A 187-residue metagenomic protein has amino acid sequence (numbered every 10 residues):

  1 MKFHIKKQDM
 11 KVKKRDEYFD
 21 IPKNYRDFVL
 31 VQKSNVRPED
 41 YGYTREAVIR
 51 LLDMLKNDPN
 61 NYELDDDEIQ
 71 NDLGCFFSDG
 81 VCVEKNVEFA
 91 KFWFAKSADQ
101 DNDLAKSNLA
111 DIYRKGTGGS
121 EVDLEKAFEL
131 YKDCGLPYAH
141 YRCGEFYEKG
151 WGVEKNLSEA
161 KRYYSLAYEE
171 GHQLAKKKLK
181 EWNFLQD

Functional and structural regions predicted by a protein language model:
N24, N35, D58-D66, Q70 (+6 more regions): Short helix-capping/linker turns of helical repeat alpha-solenoids
V31-K33, M54, Q70-D79, V83 (+3 more regions): Hydrophobic face of amphipathic alpha-helices that form TPR/SEL1-like repeat modules and related alpha-solenoid
E39-R50, N86-V87, E121-L124: Helix-turn-helix repeat elements of alpha-solenoid scaffolds
M54, S97, D133-C134, A167: Canonical positions in the second alpha-helix
Q173-D187: Terminal, low-structured helical/coil segments at or just beyond the last alpha-helical repeat
